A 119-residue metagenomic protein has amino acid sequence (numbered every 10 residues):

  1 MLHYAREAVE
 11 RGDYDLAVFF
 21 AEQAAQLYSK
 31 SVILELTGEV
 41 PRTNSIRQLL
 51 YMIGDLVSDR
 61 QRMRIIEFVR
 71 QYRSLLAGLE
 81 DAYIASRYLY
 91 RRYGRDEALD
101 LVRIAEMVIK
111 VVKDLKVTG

Functional and structural regions predicted by a protein language model:
M1-G119: Terminal alpha-helical segments
